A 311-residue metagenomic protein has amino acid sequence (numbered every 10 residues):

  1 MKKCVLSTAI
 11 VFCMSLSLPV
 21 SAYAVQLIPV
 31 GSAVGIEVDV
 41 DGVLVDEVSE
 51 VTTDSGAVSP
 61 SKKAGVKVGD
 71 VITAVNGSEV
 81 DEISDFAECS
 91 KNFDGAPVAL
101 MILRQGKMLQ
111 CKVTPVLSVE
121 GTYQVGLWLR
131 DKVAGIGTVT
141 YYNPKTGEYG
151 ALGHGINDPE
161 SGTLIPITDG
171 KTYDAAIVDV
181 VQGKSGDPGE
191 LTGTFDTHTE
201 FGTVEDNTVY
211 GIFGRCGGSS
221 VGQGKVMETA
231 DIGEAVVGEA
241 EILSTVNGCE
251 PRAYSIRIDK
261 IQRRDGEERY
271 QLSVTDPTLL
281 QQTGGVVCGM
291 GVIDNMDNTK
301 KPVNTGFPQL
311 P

Functional and structural regions predicted by a protein language model:
M1-V34, V139, G162: Gram-positive cell-envelope targeting signals
S21, S32-V34, K67, A87-G126: PDZ-domain C-terminal substructure recognizer with occasional recognition of PDZ-binding tails
S32-K67, R269: PDZ/PDZ-like groove recognition
S61-A64, E88-K91, I232-G233: Short, surface-exposed secondary-structure edge patches
S61-I83, I293-P311: Conserved PDZ fold ligand-binding element
G77-S78, L103, T245: Short, surface-exposed secondary-structure boundary micro-motifs
S78-C89, Q110, P251-A253: Short, Lys/Arg- and Gly-enriched loop/turn segments at beta-strand edges
L117, G121-T283, D294-D297, T305-L310: Serine endopeptidase catalytic core focused on the charge-relay Asp
